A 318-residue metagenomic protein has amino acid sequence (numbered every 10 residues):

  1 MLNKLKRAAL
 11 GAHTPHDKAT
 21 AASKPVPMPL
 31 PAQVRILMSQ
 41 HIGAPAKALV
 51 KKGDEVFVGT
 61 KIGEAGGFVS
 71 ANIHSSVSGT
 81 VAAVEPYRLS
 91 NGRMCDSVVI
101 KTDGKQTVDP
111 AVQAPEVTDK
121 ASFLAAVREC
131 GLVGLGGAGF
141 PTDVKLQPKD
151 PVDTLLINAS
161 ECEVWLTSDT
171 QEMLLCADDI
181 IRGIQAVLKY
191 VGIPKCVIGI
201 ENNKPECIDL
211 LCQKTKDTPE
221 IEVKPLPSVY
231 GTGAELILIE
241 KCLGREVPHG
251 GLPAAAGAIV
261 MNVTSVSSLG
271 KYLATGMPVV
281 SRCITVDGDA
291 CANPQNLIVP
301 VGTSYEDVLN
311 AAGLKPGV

Functional and structural regions predicted by a protein language model:
M1-L49, V99: N-terminal, Lys/Arg-enriched amphipathic/low-complexity engagement segments that precede the first folded domain
K51-E64, A83: Short, well-structured beta-strand-loop connectors
E64-S76, S90-M94, V108-D109: Short, Lys/Arg- and Gly-enriched loop/turn segments at beta-strand edges
G79-V81: Conserved hydrophobic positions within beta-strands
A83, R88-K145, K149-D150, P205: Acidic low-complexity segments
G134, L155-D169, A290: Gly-rich Lys/Arg/Thr-decorated short loops/hinges at beta-loop-alpha junctions or inter-strand turns that position
L174-K189: Histidine-anchored nucleotide/phosphate-binding helix
P194-Y305, A311-G317: Hydrophobic alpha-helical positions that pack around
